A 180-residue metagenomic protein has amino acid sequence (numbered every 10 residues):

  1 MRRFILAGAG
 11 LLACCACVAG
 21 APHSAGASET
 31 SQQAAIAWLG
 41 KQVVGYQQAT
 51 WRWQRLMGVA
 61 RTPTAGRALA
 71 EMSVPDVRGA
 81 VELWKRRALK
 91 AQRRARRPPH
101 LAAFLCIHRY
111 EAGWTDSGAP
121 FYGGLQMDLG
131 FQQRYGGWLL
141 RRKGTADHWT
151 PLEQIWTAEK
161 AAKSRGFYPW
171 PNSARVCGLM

Functional and structural regions predicted by a protein language model:
M1-A27: Secretory targeting and sorting signals
A9-L12, L101, N172: Disulfide-bonded cysteine motifs in exported proteins
C17-R109, R175-M180: Intrinsically disordered, low-complexity, Pro/Ser/Thr/Asn/Gly/Ala-rich spacer/linker segments adjacent to signal
K90-A95, W114-Y122, R141-W149: Second-shell loop/turn segments in exported
L105-R109, T115-D116, G124-D128: Structural recognition of the beta-strand scaffold that forms the well-ordered cores of secreted hydrolase catalytic
R109-G113, Q133-G137, E159-F167: Sec-exported extracytoplasmic/periplasmic mature domains
P120-L140, W156: Substrate-binding/active-site groove segments that recognize and process beta-1,4-linked N-acetyl-hexosamine
G130, R142-M180: Compact alpha-helical subdomains of small soluble proteins
